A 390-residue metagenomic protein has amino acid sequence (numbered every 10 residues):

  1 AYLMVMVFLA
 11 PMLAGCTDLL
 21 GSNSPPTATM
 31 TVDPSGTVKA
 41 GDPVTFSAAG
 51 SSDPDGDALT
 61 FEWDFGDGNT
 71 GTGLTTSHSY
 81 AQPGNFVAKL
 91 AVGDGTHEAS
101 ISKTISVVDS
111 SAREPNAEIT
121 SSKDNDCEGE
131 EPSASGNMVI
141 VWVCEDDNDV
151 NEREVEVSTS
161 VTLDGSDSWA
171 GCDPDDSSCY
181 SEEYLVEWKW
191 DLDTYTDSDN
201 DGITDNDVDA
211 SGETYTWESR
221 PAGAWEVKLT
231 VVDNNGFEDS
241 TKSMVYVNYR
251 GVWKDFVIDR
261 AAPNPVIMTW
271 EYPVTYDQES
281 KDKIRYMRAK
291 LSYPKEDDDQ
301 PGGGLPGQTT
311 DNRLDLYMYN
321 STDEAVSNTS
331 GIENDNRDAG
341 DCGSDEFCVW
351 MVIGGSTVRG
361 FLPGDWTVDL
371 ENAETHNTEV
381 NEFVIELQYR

Functional and structural regions predicted by a protein language model:
A1-V32, G36-K39, V44-A48, F61 (+4 more regions): Secretory targeting signatures
G36-V44, K123-T162, E279-K281: Short, solvent-exposed loop/linker segments at the N-terminal edge of repeated beta-sheet extracellular domains
S47-D55, T162-E182, S292-P294: Acidic, Ser/Thr
A49, D55, T60-T70, G95 (+2 more regions): Short acidic/polar micro-motifs centered on Gly/Asp/Asn
F65, H78-Q82, W190-T194, D209 (+2 more regions): Residue-level recognition of secondary-structure-to-loop junctions
V92, V231, L370-N372: Conserved structural position at the C-terminal beta-strand of extracellular beta-sandwich adhesion modules
I203, D207, E218, M318-R390: Noncatalytic accessory or regulatory domains flanking protease catalytic cores in secreted, cell-surface, and selected
N264-N336: Acidic, Ser/Thr/Pro-rich low-complexity intrinsically disordered segments
